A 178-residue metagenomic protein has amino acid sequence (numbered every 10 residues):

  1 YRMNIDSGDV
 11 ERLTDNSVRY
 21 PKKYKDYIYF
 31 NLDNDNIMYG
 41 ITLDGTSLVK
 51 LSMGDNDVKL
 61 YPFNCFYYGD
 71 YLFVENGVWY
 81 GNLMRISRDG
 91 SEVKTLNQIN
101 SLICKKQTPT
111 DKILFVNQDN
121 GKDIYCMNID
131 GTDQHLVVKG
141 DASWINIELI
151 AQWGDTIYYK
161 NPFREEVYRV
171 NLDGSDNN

Functional and structural regions predicted by a protein language model:
Y1, D35-G40, W79-R85, N120-C126 (+1 more regions): Structural motif
Y1-N4, T14, Y29, Y39-T42 (+6 more regions): Long tandem-repeat architecture
N4-G8, T42-T46, S87-S91, N128-T132 (+1 more regions): Short loop/turn segments that connect beta-strands within beta-propeller blades
G8, D26, N34-N36, D70 (+4 more regions): Beta-strand-connecting loop/turn residues
D9-T14, S47-D55, E92-N97, D133-G140 (+1 more regions): A short beta-strand motif characteristic of beta-propeller blades
D15, K22, L32, T42 (+6 more regions): Residue-level signal for WD-repeat beta-propeller blades
N16-K25, D57-G69, Q98-P109, S143-G154: Repeated scaffold domains used in trafficking and secretory/extracellular systems, primarily beta-propellers
Y29-N31, F73-E75, I113-V116, Y158-K160: Residue position within the beta-strands of beta-propeller blades
